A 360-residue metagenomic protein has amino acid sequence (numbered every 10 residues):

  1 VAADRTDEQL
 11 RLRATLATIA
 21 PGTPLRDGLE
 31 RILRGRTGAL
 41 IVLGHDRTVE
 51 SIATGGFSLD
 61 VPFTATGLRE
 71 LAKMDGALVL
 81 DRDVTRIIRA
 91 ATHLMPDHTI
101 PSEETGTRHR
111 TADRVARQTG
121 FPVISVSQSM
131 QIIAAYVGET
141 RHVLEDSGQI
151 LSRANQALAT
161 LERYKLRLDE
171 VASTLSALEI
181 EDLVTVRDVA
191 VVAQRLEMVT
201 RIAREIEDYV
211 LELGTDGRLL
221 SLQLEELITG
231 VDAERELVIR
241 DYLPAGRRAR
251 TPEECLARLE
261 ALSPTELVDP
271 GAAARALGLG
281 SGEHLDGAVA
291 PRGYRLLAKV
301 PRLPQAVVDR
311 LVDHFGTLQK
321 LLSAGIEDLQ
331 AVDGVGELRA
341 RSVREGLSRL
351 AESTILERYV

Functional and structural regions predicted by a protein language model:
V1-S263: Divalent-cation
A233-V332, E337-V360: Long, highly charged, low-complexity intrinsically disordered interaction regions that mediate electrostatic DNA/RNA
